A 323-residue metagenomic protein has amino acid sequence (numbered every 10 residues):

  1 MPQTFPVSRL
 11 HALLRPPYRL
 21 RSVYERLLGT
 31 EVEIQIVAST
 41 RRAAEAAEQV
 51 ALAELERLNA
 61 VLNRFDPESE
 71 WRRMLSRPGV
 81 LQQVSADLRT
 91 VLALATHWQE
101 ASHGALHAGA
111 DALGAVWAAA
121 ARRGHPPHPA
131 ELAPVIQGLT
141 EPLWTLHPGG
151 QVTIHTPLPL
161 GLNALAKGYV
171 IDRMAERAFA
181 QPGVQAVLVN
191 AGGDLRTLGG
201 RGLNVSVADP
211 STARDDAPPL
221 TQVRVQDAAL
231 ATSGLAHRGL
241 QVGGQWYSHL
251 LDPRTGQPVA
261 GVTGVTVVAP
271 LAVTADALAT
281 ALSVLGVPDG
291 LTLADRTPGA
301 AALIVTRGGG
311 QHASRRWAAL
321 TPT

Functional and structural regions predicted by a protein language model:
M1-T323: Mature catalytic core of soluble alpha/beta enzymes
